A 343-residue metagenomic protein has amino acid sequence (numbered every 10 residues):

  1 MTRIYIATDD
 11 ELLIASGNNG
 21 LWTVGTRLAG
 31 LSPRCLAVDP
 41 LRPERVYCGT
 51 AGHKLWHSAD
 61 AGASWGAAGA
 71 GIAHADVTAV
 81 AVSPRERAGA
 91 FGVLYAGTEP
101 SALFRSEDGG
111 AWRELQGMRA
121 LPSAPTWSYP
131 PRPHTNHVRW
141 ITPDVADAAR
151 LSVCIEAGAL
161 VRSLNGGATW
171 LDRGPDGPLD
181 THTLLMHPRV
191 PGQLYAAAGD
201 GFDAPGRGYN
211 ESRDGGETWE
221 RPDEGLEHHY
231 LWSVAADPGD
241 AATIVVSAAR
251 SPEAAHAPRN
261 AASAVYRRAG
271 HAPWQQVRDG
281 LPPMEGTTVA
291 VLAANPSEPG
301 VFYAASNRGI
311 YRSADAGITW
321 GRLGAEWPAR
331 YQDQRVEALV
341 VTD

Functional and structural regions predicted by a protein language model:
M1-D343: Extracellular glycan-interacting surfaces
